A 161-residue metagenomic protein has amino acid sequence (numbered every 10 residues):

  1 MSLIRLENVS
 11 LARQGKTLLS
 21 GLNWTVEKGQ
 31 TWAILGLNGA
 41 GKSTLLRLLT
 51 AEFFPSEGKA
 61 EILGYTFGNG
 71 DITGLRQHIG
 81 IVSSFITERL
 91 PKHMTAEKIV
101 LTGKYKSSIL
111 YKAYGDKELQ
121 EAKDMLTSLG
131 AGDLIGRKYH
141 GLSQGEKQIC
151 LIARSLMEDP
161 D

Functional and structural regions predicted by a protein language model:
I4, L18-G21, I135: Conserved structural motif at the start of ABC-family nucleotide-binding domains
L35-L37: The feature captures the beta-strand-to-loop junction immediately N-terminal to the Walker
T50: Helix-to-loop junction immediately C-terminal to a conserved catalytic motif
G58-G68, L75: Conserved ABC transporter NBD signature motif
L101, D116-L134, D159: Conserved ABC ATPase "signature" region
Y111-Y114, K138-L142, E146: Conserved ABC ATPase signature
I152: Hydrophobic anchor residue at the start of the ABC signature
